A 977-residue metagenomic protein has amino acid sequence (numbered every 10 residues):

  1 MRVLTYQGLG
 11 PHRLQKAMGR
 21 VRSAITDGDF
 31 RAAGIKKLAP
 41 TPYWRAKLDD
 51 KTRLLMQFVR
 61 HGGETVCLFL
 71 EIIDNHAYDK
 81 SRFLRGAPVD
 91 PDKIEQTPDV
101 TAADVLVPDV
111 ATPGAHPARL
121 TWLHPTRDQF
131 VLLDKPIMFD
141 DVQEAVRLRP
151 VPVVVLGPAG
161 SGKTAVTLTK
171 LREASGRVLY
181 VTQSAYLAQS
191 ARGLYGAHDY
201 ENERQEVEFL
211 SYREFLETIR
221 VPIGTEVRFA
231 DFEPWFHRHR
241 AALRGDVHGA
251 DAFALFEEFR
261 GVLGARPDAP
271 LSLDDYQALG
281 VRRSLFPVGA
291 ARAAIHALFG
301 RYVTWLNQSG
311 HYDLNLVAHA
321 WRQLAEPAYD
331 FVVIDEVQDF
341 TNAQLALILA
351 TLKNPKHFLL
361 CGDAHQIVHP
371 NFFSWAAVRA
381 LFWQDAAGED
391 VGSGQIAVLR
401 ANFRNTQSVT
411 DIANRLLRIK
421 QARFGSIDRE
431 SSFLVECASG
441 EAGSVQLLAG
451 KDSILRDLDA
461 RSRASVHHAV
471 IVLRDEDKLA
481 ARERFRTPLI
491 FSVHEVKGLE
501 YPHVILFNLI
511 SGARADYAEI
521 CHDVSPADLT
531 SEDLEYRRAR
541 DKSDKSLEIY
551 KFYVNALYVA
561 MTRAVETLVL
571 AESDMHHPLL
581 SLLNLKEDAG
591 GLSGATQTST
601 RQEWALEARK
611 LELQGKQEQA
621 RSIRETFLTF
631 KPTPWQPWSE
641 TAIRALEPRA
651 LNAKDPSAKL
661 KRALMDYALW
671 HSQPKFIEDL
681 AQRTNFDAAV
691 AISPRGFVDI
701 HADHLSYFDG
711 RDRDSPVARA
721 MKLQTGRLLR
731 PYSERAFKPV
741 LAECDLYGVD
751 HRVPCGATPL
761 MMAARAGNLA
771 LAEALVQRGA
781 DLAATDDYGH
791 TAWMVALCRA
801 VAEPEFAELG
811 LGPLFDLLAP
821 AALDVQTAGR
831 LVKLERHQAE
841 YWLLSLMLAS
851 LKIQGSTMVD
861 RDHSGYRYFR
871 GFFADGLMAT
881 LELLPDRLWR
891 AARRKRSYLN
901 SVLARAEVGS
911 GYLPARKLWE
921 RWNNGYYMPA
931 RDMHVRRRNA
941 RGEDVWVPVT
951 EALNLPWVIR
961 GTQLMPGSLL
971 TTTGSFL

Functional and structural regions predicted by a protein language model:
M1-R53, F58-L133, A145: Basic, Lys/Arg-enriched alpha-helical interface segments
L120-G160, T164-A165, E208, F232-E233 (+2 more regions): Conserved helicase NTPase motor core
Q205, T225-H311: Coupling/switch/interface segments within P-loop NTPase motor domains and analogous charged loops in nucleic-acid
L345-S439, L582: Conserved RecA-like helicase ATPase core segment that couples NTP binding/hydrolysis to strand translocation
G450-K497, L506-I510: Conserved helicase/translocase motor-coupling segment
R514-Y517, V524-D588, E603, K610-K616 (+1 more regions): C-terminal accessory regions
P716-L728, G748-P759, T785-C798: Ankyrin-repeat boundary/"N-cap" motif
